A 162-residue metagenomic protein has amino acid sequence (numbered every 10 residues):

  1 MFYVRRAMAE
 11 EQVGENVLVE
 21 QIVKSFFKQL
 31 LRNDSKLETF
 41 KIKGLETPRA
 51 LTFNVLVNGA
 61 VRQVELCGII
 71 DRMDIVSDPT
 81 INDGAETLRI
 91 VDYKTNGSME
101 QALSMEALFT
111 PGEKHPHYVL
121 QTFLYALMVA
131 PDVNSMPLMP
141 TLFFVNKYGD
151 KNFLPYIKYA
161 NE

Functional and structural regions predicted by a protein language model:
M1-N54, L154-N161: A non-catalytic, helix-rich entry segment at domain boundaries
A7-M8, D34-S35, G97, V129-V133: A generic secondary-structure signal for well-formed alpha-helical elements
K28, E46, M73, T141-F144: Residues in well-ordered beta-strands of folded domains
K36, R89, Q121, M139 (+1 more regions): A general marker of short, structured functional hotspots
K41-K43, E86-L88, M136-T141: Residue-level recognition of the N-termini of beta-strands and the immediately preceding loop/turn
G44-A130: Non-catalytic protein-protein interaction segments used by genome-maintenance enzymes to assemble and couple activities
Q101, A126-E162: Substrate-binding beta-hairpin/strand module that engages nucleic acids
